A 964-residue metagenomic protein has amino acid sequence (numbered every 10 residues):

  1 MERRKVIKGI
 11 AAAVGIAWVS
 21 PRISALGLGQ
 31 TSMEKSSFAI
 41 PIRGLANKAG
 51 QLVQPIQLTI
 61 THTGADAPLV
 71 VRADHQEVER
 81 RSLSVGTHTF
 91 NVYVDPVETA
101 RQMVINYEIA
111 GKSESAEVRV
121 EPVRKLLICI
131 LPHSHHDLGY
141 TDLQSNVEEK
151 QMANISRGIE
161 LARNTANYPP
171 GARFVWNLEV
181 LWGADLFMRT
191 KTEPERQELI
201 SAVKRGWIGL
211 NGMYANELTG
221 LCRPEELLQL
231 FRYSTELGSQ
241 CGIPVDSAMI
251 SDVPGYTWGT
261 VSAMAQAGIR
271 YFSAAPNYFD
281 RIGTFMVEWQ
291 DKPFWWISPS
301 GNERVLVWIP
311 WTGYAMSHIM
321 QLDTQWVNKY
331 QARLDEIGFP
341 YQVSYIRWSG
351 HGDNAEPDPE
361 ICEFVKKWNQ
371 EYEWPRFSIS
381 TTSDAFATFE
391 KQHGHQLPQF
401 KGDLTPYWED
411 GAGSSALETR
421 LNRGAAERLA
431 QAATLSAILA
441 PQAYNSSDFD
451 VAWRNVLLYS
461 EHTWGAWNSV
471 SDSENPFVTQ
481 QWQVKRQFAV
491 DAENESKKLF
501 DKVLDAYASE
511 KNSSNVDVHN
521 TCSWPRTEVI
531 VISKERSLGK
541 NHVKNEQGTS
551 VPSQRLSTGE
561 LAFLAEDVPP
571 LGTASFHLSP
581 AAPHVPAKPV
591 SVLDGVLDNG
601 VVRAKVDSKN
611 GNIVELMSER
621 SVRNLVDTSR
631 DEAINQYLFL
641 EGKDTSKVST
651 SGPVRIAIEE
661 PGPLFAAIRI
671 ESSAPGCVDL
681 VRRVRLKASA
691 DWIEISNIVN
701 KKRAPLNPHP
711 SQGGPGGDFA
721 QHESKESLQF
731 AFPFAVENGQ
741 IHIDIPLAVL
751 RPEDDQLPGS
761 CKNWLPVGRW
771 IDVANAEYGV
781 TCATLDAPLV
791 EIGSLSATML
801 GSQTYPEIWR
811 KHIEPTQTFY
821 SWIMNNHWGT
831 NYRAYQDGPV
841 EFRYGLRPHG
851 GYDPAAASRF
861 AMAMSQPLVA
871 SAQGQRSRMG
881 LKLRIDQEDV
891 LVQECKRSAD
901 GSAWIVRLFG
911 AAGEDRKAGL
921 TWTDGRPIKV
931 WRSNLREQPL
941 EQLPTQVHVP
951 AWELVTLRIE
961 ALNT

Functional and structural regions predicted by a protein language model:
K5-L28: N-terminal export signals
L28-A49: Short, compositionally biased P/S/T/A/G/V-rich stretches that sit at domain boundaries
A46-Q51, T260-A265, N277, Q290-K292 (+3 more regions): C-terminal (or distal) subdomains of carbohydrate-active enzymes
H62-I128, E560-N599: Extended acidic/polar, glycine-enriched regions that form or flank non-catalytic beta-rich accessory modules
E114-M152, G595-A604: An acidic-aromatic substrate-binding cleft motif
L138, A172-F174, L178-S251, N302-I309: Metal-dependent polysaccharide deacetylase catalytic core of the NodB/CE4 family, i.e., the active-site-bearing domain
M152-R205, K605, K609-G652: Carboxylate/His-rich catalytic cores and anion/metal-binding grooves
Q240, S300-A508, T521, I695 (+2 more regions): Catalytic grooves of carbohydrate-active enzymes
